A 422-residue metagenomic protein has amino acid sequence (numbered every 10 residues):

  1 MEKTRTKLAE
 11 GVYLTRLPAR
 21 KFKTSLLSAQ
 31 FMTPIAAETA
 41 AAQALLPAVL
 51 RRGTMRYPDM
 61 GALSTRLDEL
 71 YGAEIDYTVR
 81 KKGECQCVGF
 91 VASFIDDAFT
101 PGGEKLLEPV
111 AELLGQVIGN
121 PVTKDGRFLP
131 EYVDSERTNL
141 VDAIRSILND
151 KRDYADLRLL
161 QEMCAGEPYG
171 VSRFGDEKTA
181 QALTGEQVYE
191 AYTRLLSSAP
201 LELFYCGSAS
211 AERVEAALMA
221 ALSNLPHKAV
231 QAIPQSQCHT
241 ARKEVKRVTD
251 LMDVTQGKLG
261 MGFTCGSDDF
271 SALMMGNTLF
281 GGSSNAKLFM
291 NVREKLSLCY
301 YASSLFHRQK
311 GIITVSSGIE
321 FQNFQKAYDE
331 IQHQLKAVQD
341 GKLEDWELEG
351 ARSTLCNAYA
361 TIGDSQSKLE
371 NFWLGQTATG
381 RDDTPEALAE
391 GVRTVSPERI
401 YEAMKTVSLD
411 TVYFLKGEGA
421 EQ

Functional and structural regions predicted by a protein language model:
M1-P18, S210-R247, E402-Q422: Proteolytic maturation boundary segments
T15-L17, K23-Q43, M60-Q116, R152-G175 (+5 more regions): M16 family metallopeptidases and their MPP-like homologs
R16-A42, T193, P200, M219 (+1 more regions): His/Glu-based metal-binding/catalytic segments typifying zinc-dependent metallopeptidases
Q43-R51: Active-site SXXK
S64-T65, N120-I144, V230-T240, H333 (+1 more regions): Acidic/histidine-enriched alpha-helical segments
A92, T100-N149: Hydrophobic alpha-helical hairpins/lids featuring a short glycine-rich hinge
V110, A191, V214-A217, A272 (+2 more regions): Hydrophobic side chains in well-ordered alpha-helices
G185-A221: Non-catalytic, conformational "gating/processing" segments within enzyme and secreted inhibitor domains
